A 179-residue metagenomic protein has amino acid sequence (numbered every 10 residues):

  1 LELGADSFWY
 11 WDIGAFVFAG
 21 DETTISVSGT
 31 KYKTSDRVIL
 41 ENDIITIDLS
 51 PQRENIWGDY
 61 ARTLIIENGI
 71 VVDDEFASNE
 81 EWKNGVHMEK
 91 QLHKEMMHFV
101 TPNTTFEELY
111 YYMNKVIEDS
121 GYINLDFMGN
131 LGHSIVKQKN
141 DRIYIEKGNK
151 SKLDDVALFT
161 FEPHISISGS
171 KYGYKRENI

Functional and structural regions predicted by a protein language model:
L1-I179: Active-site neighborhoods and metal-handling regions in enzymes and metal-associated proteins
